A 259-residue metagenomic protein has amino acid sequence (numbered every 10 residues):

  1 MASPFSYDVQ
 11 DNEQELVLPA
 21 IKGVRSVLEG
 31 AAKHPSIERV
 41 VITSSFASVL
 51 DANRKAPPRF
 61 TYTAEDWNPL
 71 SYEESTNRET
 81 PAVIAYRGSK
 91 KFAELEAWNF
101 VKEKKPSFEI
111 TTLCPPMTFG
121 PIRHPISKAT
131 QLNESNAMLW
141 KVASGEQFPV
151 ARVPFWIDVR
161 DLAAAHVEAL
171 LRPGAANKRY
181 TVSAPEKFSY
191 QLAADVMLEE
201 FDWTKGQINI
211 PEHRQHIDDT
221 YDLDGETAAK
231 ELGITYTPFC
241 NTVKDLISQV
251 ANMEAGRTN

Functional and structural regions predicted by a protein language model:
M1-K22: NAD(P)H-binding glycine-rich loop region in Rossmannoid oxidoreductase-like domains and their noncatalytic homologs
L70-T111: Active-site Tyr-X1-5-Lys
K104-S107, G120-S135, E168-Y180: Glycine/proline-rich active-site loop of Rossmann-fold NAD(P)-dependent oxidoreductases
L113-F148, R152: C-terminal beta-strand-loop-alpha-helix "lid" module of Rossmann-like NAD(P)-dependent dehydrogenases
M138-Y180: Alpha-helical substrate-binding/gating segment
A163-R214, I247, T258-N259: Mid/C-terminal beta-alpha module of Rossmann-like enzyme folds, strongest in SDR-family dehydrogenases/epimerases
R214-G233: Conserved C-terminal active-site "lid" loop/helix of NAD(P)H-dependent oxidoreductases that clamps the redox cofactor
F239-N259: Amphipathic terminal alpha-helices
